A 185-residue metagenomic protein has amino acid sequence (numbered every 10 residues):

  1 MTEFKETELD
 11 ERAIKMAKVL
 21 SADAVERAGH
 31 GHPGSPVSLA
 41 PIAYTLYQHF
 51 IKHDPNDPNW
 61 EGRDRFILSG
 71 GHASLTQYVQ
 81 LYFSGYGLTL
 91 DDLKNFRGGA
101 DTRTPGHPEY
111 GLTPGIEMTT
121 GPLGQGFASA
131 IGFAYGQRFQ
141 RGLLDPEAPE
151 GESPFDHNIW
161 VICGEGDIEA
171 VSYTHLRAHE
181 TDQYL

Functional and structural regions predicted by a protein language model:
M1-W160: Thiamine diphosphate
Q77, S172-Y173: Residues at alpha-helix caps and immediate loop-helix transition turns in enzyme cores, especially N- and C-cap
E117, E169, E180: Acidic-residue sensor for enzyme active/binding pockets
G166-S172: Short acidic, Gly/Ser-rich segments with clustered Asp/Glu that frequently serve as metal-coordination loops in enzyme
T174-T181: Conserved small/polar residues in nucleotide/adenosyl-binding loops
Y184: Cationic, low-complexity basic patches in intrinsically disordered or flexible, solvent-exposed regions
